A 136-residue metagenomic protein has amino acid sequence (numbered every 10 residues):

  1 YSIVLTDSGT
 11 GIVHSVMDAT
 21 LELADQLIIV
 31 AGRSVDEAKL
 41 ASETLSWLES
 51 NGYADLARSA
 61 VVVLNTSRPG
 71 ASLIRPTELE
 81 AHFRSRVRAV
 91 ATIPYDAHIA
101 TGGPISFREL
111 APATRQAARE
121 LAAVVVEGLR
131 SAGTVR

Functional and structural regions predicted by a protein language model:
Y1-M17: Switch II (G3) loop of P-loop NTPases
L5-D7, I29-R33, V61-T66: Conserved beta-strand segments of the P-loop GTPase G domain that flank and frequently precede/overlap
A24-E43, R68-G70: Conserved Switch II/interswitch segment of TRAFAC-class P-loop GTPases
S42-A57: Conserved C-terminal guanine-recognition region of P-loop GTPase G domains, centered on the G4
T66, S72-A111: Beta-strand-loop-alpha "switch" segments that mediate conformational coupling across diverse proteins
G102-R136: NTP-binding/hydrolysis catalytic cores, primarily Walker-type P-loop NTPases
